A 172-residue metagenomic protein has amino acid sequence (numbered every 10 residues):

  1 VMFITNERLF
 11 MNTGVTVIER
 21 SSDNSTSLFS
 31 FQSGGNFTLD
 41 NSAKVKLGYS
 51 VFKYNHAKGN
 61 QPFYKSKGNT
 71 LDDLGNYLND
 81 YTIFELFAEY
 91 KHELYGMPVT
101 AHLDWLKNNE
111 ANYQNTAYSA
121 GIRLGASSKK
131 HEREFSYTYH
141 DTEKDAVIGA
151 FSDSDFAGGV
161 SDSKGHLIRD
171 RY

Functional and structural regions predicted by a protein language model:
V1-S27: Internal, well-ordered domain-core segments that constitute the primary functional module of diverse proteins
M2, N12-G14, G34, F87 (+2 more regions): Residues within well-ordered beta-strands of beta-sheet-rich folds
F3-N12, T38-G48, E93-V99, A126-R133: Short loop/turn motifs that connect adjacent beta-strands in outer-membrane beta-barrel proteins
G14-I18, N36, S50-Y54, K91 (+2 more regions): Outer-membrane beta-barrel pore domains and translocons
S21-S25, N41-A43, A57-G59, P98 (+2 more regions): Short acidic, gly/pro-rich beta-turn/loop elements at beta-sheet edges and active-site/ligand-binding grooves
S27-N69: Long hydrophobic alpha-helical segments that form multi-pass transmembrane helix bundles in integral membrane proteins
P62-Y172: Outer-membrane beta-barrel pore domains
